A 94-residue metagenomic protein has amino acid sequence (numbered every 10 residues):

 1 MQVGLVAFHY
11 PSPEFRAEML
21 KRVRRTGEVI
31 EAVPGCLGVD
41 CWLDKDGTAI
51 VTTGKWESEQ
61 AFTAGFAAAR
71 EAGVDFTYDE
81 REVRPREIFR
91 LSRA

Functional and structural regions predicted by a protein language model:
M1-I50, E57-E71, Y78-A94: Short S/T/G/P-rich N-terminal loop/turn motif that feeds into the first structured element of a domain
